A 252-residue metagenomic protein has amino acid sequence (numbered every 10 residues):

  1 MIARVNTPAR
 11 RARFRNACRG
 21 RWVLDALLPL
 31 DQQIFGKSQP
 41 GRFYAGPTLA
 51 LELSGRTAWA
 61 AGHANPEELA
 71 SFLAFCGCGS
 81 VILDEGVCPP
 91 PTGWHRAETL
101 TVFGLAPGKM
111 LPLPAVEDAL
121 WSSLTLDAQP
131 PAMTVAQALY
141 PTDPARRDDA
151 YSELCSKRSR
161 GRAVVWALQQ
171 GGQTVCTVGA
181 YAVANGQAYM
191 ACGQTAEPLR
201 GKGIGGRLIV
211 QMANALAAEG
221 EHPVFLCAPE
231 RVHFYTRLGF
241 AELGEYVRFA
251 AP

Functional and structural regions predicted by a protein language model:
M1-L27, T99-F103, P107-A150: Short amphipathic alpha-helix that is part of the acyltransferase structural core
M1-P90: N-terminal charged segments
S54-W59, A182-A191, R200: A conserved beta-turn-beta hairpin within the catalytic core of GNAT-like acetyltransferases that forms part
N65-F72, A191, T195-E197, G201-A218 (+1 more regions): Conserved acetyl-CoA-binding loop-helix of GNAT-fold acetyltransferases
C76-G86, L216-A228: Conserved GNAT acetyl-CoA-binding A-motif
V87-A97, G206, P229-Y246: Conserved active-site alpha-helix within GNAT-family acetyltransferase domains
R96-G108, A241-P252: Conserved catalytic-core motifs of GNAT/GCN5-like acyltransferases
R146-Q194: A conserved beta-strand-loop-helix scaffold within acyl/acetyltransferase catalytic domains
